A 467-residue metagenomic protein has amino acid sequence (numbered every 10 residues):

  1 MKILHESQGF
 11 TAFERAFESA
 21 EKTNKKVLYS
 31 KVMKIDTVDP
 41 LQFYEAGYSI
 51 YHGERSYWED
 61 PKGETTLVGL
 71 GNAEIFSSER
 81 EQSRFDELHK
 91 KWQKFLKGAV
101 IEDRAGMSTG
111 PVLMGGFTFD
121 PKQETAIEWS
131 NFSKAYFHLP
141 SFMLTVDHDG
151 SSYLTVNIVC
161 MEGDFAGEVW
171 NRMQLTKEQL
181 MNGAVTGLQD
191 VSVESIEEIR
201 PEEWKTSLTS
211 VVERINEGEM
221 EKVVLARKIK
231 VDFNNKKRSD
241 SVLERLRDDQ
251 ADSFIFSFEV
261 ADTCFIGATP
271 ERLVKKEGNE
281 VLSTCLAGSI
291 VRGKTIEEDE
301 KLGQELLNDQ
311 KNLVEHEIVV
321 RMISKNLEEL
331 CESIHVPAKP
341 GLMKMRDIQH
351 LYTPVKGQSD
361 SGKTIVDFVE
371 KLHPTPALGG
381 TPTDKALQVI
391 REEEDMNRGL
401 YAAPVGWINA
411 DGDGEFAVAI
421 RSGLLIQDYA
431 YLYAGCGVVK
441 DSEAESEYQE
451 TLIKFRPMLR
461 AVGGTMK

Functional and structural regions predicted by a protein language model:
M1-E79: An N-terminal JmjN-like helical accessory module and its immediate linker preceding a catalytic domain
K2-I3, S7-F10, W92-K222, K228: Non-catalytic accessory segments adjacent to catalytic cores
I3-G9, L28-M33, S152-Q179, K275-R346 (+1 more regions): Cytosolic ligand/metal-binding cores
F10-F17, D240, A417, K440 (+1 more regions): Non-transmembrane, aqueous-exposed alpha-helical and coiled segments at domain scale
K97, M322-K325, T381-K385: TRNA-recognition modules of translation machinery and tRNA-sensing kinases, especially anticodon-binding
T145-S151, V260-D262, T269-P270, K275-E280 (+2 more regions): Short acidic-glycine loop/turn motifs at beta-strand connectors
V185-R272, V319, L330, R346: Active-site pocket-lining segments that scaffold enzyme catalytic pockets across diverse folds
P354-K467: Conserved hydrophobic core element of enzyme catalytic domains
